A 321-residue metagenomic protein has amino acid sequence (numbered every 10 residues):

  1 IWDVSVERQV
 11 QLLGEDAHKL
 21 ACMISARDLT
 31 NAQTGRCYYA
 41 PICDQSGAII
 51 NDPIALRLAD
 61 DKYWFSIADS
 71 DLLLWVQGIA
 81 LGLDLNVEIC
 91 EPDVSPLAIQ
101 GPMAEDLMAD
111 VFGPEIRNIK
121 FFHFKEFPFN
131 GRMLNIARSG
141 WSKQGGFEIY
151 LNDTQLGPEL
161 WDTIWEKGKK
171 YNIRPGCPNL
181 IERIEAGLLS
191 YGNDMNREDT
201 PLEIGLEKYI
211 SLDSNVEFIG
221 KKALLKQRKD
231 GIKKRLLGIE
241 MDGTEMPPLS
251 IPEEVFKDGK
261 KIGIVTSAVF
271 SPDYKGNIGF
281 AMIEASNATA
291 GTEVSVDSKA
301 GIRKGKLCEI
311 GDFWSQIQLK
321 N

Functional and structural regions predicted by a protein language model:
I1-A40, A48: Acidic, proline/glycine-enriched N-terminal capping motif
D3, D52, E148: Acidic active-site catalytic centers that drive phospho-/nucleotidyl reactions and related ester hydrolyses
G35-S46, C90-L97: Short, glycine/charge-rich beta-strand/loop segments that flank catalytic centers and engage negatively charged groups
Q45-P53: Gly/Ser-rich phosphate-binding catalytic loop and adjacent alpha/beta segment that cradle a phosphoryl group at enzyme
A55-N321: Conserved, structured C-terminal
